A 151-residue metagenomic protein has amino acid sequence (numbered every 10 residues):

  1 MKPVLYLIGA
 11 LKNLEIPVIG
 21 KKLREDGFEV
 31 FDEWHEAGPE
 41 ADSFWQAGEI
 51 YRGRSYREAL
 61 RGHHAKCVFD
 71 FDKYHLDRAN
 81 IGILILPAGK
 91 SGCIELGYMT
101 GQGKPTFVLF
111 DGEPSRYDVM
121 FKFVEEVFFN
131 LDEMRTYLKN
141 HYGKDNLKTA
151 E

Functional and structural regions predicted by a protein language model:
M1-E151: Conserved catalytic or regulatory cores that recognize and/or transform ribose-phosphate-containing ligands
